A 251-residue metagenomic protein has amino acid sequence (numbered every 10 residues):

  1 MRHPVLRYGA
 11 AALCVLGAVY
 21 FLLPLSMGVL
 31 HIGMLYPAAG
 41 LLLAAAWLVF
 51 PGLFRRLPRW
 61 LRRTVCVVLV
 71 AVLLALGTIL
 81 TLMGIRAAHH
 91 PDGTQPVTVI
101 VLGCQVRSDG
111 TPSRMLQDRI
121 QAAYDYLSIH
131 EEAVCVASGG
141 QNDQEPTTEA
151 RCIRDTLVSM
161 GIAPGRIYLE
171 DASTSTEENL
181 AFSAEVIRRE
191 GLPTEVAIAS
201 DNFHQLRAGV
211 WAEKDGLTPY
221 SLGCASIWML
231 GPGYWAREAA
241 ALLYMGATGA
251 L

Functional and structural regions predicted by a protein language model:
M1-R2: Short, Lys/Arg-rich, polar N-terminal cytosolic tail immediately upstream of the first transmembrane signal-anchor
V5-P51: Membrane-embedded alpha-helical segments of integral membrane proteins
F21-I32, G77-A87, G246-G249: Transmembrane helix-loop junctions and nearby membrane-interface residues
A46-L53, G77-I79, V210: Juxtamembrane membrane-interface segments at transmembrane alpha-helix termini
F54-W60, N202: Alpha-helix N-cap/helix-start capping motif
W60-L82: Internal/C-terminal transmembrane anchor helices
T78-R237: A structural signal for short, hydrophobic/glycine-enriched beta-strand patches
G231-L251: A transmembrane-helix-recognition feature enriched in membrane-embedded lipid enzymes and envelope glyco-/phospholipid
